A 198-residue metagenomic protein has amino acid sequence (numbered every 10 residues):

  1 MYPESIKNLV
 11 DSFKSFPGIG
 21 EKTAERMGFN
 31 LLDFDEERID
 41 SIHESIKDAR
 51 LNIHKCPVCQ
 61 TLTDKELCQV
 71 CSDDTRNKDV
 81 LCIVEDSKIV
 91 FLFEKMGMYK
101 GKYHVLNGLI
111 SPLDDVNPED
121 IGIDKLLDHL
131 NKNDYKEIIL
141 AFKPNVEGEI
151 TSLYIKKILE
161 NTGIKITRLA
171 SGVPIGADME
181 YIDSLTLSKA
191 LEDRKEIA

Functional and structural regions predicted by a protein language model:
Y2-I6, S15, E25-L81, D86-V90: Cys/His-rich Zn2+-binding cysteine-cluster or related metal-binding knuckle/ribbon modules and their
K7-D11, E25-F29, D40, E44 (+5 more regions): Solvent-exposed alpha-helical segments within well-ordered globular domains of core cellular machineries
S15-P17, L169: Short conserved micro-motifs on helix faces and helix-strand junctions that flank and scaffold key functional residues
P17, E36, A49, T61 (+2 more regions): Conserved phosphate/pyrophosphate-binding and hydrolysis machinery centered on Walker-type P-loop NTPases, extending
A24, D73-F142: Extended interfacial segments that mediate partner engagement and assembly in macromolecular machines
C68, D114-D115, A177-M179: Short, solvent-exposed polar/charged micro-motifs at secondary-structure junctions
K100, L127-A198: Long C-terminal interaction/binding lobes of large macromolecular proteins
